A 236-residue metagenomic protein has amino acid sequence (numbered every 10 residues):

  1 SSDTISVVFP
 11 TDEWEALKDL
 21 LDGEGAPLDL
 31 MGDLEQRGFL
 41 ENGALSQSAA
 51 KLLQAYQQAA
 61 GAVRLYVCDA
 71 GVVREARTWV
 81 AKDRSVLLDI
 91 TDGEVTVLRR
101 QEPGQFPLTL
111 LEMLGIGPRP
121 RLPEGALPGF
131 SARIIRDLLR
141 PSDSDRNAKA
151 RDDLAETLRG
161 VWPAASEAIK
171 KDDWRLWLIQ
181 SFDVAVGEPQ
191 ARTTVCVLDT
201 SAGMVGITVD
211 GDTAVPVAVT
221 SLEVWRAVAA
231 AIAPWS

Functional and structural regions predicted by a protein language model:
S1-S236: Short, surface-exposed polybasic-aromatic patches that bind anionic ligands, especially phosphate groups
